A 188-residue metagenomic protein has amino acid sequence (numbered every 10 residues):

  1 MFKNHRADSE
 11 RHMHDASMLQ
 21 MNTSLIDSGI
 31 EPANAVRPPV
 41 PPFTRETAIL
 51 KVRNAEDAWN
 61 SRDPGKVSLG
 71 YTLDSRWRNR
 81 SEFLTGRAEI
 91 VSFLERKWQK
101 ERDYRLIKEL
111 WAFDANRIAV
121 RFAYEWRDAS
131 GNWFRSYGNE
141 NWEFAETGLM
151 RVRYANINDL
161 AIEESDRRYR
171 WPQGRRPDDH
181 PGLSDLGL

Functional and structural regions predicted by a protein language model:
F2-F43, S92-L188: A beta-strand edge to alpha-helix "cap/lid" segment located at domain peripheries
R11, K51-R53, R87, R153: Basic side chains
P38, N54-D57, R80: Short, flexible active-site loop motifs that bind/organize anionic cofactors or intermediates
T44-S61: Short, aromatic-enriched amphipathic alpha-helices that serve as compact interaction elements
T47-L50, P64-I118: A solvent-exposed, acidic/Ser-Thr-rich amphipathic alpha-helical stretch
V52-A55, K66, E140: Solvent-exposed, well-ordered amphipathic alpha-helical segments that flank/support binding or catalytic loops
